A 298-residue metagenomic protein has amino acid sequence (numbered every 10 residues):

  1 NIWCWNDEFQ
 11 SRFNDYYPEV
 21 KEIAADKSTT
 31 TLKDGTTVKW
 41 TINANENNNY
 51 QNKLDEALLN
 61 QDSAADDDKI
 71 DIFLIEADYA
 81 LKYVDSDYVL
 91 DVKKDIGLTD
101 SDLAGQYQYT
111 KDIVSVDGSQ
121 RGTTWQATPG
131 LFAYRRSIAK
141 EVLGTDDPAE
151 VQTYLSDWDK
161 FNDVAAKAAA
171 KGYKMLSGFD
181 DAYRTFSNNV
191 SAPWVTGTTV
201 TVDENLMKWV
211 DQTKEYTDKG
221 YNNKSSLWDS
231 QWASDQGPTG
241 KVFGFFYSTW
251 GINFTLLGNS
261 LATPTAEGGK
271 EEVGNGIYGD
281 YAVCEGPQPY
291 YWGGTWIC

Functional and structural regions predicted by a protein language model:
N1-L81, D100: Conserved N-terminal structural module of periplasmic/extracytoplasmic solute-binding proteins
C4, W40-I42, D71-I75, G122-W125 (+5 more regions): Structural recognition of the beta-strand scaffold that forms the well-ordered cores of secreted hydrolase catalytic
D7-Q10, N47, A77-K82, T128-L131 (+4 more regions): Solvent-exposed loop/turn segments at secondary-structure junctions within structured extracellular/periplasmic domains
Q10, D211-C298: Extracytoplasmic/periplasmic substrate-binding proteins
A25-N49, A65, T145-V151, K214-D229 (+3 more regions): A local structural motif
Q51-K69, F73, S86, A139 (+2 more regions): Short helices/loops that flank or line small-molecule/ion binding pockets
I75-L131, E267-P287: Hinge/lid segment of periplasmic solute-binding proteins
K93-A104, K111-A182, W194-L227: Helix-loop-helix "hinge/cap" segment bordering the ligand-binding cleft or interdomain interface
